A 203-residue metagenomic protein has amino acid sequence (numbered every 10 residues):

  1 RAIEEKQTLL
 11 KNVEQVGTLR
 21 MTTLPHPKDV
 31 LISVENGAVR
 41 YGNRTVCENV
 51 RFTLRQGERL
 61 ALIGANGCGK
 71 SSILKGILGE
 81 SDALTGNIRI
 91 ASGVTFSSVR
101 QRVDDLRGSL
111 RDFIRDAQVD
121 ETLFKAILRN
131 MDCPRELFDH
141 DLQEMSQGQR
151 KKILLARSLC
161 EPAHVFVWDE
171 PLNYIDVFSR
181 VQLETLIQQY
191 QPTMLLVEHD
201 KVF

Functional and structural regions predicted by a protein language model:
R1-T18, Q118-F124: Extended, highly charged alpha-helical segments
K11-S33: Amphipathic heptad-repeat alpha-helical coiled-coil/stalk segments that mediate oligomerization, filament/stalk
H26-F203: ABC ATP-binding cassette signature C-motif
